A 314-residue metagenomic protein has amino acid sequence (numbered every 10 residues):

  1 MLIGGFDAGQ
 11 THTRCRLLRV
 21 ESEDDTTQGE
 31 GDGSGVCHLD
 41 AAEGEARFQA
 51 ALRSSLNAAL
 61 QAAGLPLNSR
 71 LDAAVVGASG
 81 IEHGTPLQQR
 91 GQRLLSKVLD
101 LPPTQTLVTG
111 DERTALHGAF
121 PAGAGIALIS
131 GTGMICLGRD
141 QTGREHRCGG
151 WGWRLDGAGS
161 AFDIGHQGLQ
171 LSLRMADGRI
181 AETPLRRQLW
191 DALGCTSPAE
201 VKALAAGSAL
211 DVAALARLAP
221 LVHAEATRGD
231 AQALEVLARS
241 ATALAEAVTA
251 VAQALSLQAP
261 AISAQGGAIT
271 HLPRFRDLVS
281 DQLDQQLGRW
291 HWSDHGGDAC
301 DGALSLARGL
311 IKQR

Functional and structural regions predicted by a protein language model:
M1-L67, G118-A124, L171-R314: ATP-binding/phosphotransfer module of carbohydrate and carboxylate kinases, centering on a glycine-rich
I3-D7, L71-V75, G125-I129, C136: Short glycine-aspartate micro-motif
C37, L56-V98, V108, H117-F120: Short beta-strand-loop/turn "lid" adjacent to the catalytic site in phosphate-handling enzymes
L39-D40, G80, G150-A158, R289-D294: A short glycine/serine-rich beta->alpha loop
V75-I81, S130-T132, A261-T270: Glycine-rich beta-strand-to-loop/alpha-helix junction loops that act as flexible
S96-L101, R144-G152, Q282-H291: Glycine/charged-rich beta-loop-alpha catalytic/anionic-binding loops adjacent to active sites
P103-A127, R144: Conserved phosphate-binding catalytic cores of ATP/NTP-utilizing and phosphoryl-transfer enzymes
G123-M175, R179: Glycine-rich phosphate-binding loop of actin/hexokinase-like ATP-binding domains
